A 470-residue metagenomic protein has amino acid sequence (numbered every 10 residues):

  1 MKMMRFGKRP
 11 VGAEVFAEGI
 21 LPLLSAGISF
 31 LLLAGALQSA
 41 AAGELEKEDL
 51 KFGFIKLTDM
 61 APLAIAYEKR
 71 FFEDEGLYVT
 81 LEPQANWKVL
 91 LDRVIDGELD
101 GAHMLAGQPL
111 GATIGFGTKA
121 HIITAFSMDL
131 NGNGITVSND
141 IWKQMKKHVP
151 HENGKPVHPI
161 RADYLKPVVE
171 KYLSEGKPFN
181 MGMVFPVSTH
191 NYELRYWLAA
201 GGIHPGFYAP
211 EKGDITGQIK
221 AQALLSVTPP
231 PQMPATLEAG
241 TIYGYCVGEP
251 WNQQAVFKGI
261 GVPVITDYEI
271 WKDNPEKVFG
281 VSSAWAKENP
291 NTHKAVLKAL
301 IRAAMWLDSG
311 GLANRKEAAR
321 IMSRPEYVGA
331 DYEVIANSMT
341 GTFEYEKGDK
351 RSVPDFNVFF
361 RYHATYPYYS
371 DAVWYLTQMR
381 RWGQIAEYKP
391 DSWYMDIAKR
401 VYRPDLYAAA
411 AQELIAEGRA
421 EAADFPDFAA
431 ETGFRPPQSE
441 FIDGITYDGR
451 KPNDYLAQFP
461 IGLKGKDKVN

Functional and structural regions predicted by a protein language model:
M1-L21: N-terminal secretory signal peptides that target proteins for export/translocation
A17-A36: Bacterial N-terminal signal peptides
L37-A42: Sec/Tat signal peptide C-region and signal peptidase I cleavage site
G43-K220, L224-S226, E238-A239, Y243-D273: Short, glycine-/small- and polar/acidic-enriched structural segments that line small-molecule recognition paths
I135-T136, V278-V281, W285-A286: Short glycine- and hydrophobic/aromatic-rich loop-to-beta-strand nucleating segment in the catalytic cores
E288-D405: Secondary-structure end/capping motifs
V373-N470: Conserved C-terminal helix/tail region of periplasmic/extracytoplasmic solute-binding proteins
